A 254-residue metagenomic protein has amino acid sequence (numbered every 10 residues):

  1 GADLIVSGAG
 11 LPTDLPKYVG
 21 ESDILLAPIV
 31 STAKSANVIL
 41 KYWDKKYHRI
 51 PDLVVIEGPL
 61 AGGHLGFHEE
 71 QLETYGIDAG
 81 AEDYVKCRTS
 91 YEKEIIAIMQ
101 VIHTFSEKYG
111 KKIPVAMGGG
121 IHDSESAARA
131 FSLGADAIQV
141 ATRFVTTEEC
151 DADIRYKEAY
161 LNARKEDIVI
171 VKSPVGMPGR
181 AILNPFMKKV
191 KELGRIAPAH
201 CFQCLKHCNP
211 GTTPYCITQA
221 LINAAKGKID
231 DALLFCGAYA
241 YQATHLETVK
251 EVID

Functional and structural regions predicted by a protein language model:
G1-K108: Active-site entrance/lid segments in N-terminal catalytic domains of soluble metabolic enzymes
V6, M117-G118: Residue-level marker of alpha-helix boundaries and capping positions
L11-P12, I121-D123: Gly/Ser/Thr-rich loops at beta-strand to alpha-helix junctions that form or flank small-molecule/cofactor-binding
A61-A116, H122-D254: Conserved active-site-proximal phosphate/metal-binding subdomains
